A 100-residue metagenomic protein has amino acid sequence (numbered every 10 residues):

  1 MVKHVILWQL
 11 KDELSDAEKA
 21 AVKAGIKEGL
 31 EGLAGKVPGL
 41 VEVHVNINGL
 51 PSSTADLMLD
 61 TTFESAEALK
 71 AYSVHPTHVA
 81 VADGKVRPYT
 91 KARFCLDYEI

Functional and structural regions predicted by a protein language model:
M1-D56, E64-V74, D97-I100: Short S/T/G/P-rich N-terminal loop/turn motif that feeds into the first structured element of a domain
A66-F94: C-terminal structural segments of small proteins and small subunits
